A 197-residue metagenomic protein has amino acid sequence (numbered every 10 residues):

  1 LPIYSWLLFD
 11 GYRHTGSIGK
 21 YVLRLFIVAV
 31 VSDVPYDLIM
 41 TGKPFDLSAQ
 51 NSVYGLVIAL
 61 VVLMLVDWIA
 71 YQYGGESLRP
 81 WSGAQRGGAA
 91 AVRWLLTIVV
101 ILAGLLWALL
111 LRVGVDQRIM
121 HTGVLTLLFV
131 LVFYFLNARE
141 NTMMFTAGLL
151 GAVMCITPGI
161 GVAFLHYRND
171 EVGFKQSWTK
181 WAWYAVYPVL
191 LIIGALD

Functional and structural regions predicted by a protein language model:
L1-D197: Alpha-helical transmembrane segments and their immediate juxtamembrane cytosolic regions
